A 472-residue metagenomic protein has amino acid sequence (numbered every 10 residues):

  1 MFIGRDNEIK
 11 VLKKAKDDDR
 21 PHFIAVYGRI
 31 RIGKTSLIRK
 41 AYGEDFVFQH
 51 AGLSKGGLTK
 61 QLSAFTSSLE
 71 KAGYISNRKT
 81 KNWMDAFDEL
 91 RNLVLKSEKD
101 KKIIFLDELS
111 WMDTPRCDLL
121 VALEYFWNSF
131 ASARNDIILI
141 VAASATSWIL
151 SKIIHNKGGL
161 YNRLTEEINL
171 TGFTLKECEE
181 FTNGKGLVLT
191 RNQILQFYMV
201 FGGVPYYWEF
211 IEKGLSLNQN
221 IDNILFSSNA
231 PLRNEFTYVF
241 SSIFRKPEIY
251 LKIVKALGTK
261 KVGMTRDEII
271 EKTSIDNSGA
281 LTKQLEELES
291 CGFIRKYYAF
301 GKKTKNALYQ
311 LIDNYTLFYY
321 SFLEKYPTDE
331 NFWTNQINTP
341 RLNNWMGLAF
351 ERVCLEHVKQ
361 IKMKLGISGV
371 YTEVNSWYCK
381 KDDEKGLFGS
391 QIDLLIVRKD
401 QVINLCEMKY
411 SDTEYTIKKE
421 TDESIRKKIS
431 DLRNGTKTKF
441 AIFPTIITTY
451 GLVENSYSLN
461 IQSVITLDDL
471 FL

Functional and structural regions predicted by a protein language model:
M1-N335, P340, P444: Phosphate-binding site recognition
F300, A307-L472: A cross-kingdom feature that marks ATP-driven nucleic-acid transaction machinery
